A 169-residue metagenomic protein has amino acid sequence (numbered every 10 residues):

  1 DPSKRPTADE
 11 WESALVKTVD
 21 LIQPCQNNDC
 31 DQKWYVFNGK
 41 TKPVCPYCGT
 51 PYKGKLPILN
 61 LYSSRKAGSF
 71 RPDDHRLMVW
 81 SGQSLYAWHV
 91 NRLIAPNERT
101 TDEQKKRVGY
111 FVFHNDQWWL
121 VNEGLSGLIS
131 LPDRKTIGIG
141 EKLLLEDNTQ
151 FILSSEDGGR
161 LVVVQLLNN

Functional and structural regions predicted by a protein language model:
D1-Q23: Terminal C-lobe "cap" of eukaryotic-type protein kinase domains
P24-C30, K42-C48: Short cysteine-rich clusters marking metal-coordination/redox-active sites
V36-G39, G54-K55: Short, non-ligating residues that shape and space the ligands of small metal-coordination modules and catalytic
C48-L59: Short Cys/His-rich micro-motifs in 6-15 aa windows
I58-Y110: N-terminal beta-hairpin/loop module of FHA
G109-V112, K142-L144: Short, exposed beta-strand/loop patches in secreted or surface proteins that constitute
W119-G124: Asparagine-centered strand-capping/turn motif at beta-strand->loop junctions
S130-N169: C-terminal boundary/linker segments immediately following FHA domains
